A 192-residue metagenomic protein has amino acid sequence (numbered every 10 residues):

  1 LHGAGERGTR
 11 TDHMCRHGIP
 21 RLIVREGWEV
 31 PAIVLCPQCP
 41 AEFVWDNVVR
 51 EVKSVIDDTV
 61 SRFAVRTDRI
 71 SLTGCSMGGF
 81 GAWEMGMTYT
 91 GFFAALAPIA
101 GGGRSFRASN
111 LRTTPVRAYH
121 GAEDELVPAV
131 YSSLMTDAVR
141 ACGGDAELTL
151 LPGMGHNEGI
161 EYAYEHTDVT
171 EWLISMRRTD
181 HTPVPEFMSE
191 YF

Functional and structural regions predicted by a protein language model:
L1-K53: Active-site machinery of serine-nucleophile hydrolases
V30-A32, L111-V116: Short, proline-enriched alpha-helix->beta-strand connector loops that line the catalytic pocket of alpha/beta-hydrolase
C39, A97-S105: Active-site nucleophile loop of the alpha/beta-hydrolase fold
P40-M77, T90: Gly/Ser-rich "nucleophile elbow"/oxyanion-hole loop immediately N-terminal to the catalytic nucleophile in hydrolases
G79-T90, L96: Short glycine-enriched nucleophile-adjacent loop and the immediately C-terminal alpha-helix near the catalytic center
I99, R117-Y119, E123-F192: C-terminal catalytic histidine-bearing segment of alpha/beta-hydrolase fold enzymes
G103-T113: Conserved serine/cysteine hydrolase catalytic core
